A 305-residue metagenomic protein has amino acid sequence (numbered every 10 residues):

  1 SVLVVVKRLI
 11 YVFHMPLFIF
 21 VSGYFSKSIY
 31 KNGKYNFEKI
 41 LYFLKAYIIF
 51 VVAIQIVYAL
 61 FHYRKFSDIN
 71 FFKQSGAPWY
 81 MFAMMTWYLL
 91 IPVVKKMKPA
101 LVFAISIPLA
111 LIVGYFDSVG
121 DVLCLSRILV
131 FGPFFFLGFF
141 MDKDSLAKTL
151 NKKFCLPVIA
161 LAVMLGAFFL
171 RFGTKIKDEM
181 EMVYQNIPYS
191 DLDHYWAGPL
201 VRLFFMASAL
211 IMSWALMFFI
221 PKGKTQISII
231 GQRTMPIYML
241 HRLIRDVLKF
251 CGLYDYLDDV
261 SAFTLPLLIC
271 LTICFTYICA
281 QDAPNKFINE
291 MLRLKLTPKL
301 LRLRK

Functional and structural regions predicted by a protein language model:
S1-K305: Alpha-helical transmembrane segments and their immediate juxtamembrane cytosolic regions
